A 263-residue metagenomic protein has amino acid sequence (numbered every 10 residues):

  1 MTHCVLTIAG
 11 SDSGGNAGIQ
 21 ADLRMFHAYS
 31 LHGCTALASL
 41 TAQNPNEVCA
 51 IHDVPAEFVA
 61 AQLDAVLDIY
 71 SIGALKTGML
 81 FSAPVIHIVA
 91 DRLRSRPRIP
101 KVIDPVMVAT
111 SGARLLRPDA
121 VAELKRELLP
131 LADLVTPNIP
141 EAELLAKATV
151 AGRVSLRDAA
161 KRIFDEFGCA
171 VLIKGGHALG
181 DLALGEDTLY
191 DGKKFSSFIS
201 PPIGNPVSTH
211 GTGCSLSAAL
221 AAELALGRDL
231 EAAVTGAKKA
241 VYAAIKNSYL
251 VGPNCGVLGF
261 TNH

Functional and structural regions predicted by a protein language model:
T2-T7, L23-S111: Conserved N-terminal subdomain of the carbohydrate kinase-like
I8-G14, S196-H210: Short pre-catalytic strand/loop immediately N-terminal to key active-site residues, enriched for Gly-Thr
M25, E143-L144, V207-L230: Short, small-residue alpha-helix embedded
Y29-C34, F195-S196, E223-A237: Phosphate-handling active-site elements
A50-D53, E231-H263: Charged C-terminal helix
A83-P97, C169, A183, K194-F195 (+3 more regions): Nucleotide and nucleotide-moiety/phosphate-recognizing core
P118-K194: Conserved phosphate/ATP/ADP-binding segment of small-molecule kinases
